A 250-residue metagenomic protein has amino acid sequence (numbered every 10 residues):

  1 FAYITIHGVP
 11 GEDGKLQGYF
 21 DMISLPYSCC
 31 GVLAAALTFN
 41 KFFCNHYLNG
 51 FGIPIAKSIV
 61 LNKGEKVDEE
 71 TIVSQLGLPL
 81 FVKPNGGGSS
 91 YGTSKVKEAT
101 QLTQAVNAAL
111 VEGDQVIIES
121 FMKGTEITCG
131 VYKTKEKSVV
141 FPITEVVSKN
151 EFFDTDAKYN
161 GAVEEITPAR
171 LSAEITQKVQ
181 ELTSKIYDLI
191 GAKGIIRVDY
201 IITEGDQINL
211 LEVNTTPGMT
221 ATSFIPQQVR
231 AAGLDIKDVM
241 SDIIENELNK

Functional and structural regions predicted by a protein language model:
F1-K57: Conserved N-proximal alpha/beta basic substrate-recognition cap immediately N-terminal to, or forming the N-lobe
G8, V146, N214-Q228: Glycine-rich phosphate/pyrophosphate-binding beta-alpha loops
G18-Y27, E98-T103, A231-A232: A glycine- and small-aliphatic-rich helix-loop capping segment at beta-alpha/alpha-beta transitions that lines
L37-T125: Active-site nucleotide/adenylate-binding loops and adjacent lid/helix of ATP-dependent enzymes
K97-E181, I202, Q207-N209: Phosphate-binding site of ATP-dependent enzymes
S120, G130, Y187-M219, V229: Conserved metal-phosphate-binding beta-hairpin within the catalytic cores of diverse ATP-dependent phosphoryl-transfer
E145-I196, Q227-K250: Active-site "cap" helix and flanking loop/linker of ATP-utilizing ligase/carboxylase catalytic domains
